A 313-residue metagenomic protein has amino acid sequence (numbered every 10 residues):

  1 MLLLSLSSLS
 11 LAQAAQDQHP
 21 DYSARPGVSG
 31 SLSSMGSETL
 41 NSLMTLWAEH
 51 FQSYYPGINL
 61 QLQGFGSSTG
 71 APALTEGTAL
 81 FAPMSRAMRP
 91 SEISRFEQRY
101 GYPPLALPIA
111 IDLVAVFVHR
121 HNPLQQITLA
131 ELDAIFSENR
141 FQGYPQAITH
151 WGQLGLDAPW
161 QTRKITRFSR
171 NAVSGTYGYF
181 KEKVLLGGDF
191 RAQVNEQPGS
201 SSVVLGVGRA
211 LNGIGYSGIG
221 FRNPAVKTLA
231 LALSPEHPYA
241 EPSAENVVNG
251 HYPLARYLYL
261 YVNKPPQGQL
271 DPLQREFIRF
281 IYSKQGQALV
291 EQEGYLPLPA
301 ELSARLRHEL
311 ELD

Functional and structural regions predicted by a protein language model:
M1-S8: Bacterial N-terminal signal peptides
Q13-D313: Flexible loop/hinge segments at secondary-structure junctions
